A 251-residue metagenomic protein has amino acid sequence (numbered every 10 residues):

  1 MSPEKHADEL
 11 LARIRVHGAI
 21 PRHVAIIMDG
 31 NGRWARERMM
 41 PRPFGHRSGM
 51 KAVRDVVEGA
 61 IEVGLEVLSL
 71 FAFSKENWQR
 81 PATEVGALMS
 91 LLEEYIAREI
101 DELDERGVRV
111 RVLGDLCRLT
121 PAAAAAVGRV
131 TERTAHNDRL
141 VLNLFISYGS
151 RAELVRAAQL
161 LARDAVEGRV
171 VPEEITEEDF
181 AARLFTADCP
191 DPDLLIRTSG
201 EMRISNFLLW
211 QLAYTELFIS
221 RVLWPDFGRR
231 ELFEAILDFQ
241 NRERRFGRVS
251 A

Functional and structural regions predicted by a protein language model:
M1-A251: Flexible, compositionally biased loop and terminal segments
